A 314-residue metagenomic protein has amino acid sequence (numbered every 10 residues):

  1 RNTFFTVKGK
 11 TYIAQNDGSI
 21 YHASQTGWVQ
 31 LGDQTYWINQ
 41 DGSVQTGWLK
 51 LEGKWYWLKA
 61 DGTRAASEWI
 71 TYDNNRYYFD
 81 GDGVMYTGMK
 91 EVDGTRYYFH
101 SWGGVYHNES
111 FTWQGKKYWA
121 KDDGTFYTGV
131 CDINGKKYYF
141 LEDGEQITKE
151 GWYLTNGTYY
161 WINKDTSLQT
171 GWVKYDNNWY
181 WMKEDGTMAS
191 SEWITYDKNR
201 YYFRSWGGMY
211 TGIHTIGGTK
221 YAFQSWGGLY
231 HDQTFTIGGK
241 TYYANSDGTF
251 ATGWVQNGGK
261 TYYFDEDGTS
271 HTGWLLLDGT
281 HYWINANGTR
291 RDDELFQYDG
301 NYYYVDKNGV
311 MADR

Functional and structural regions predicted by a protein language model:
R1-R314: Extracellular adhesion/carbohydrate-binding repeat motifs centered on closely spaced tryptophans
